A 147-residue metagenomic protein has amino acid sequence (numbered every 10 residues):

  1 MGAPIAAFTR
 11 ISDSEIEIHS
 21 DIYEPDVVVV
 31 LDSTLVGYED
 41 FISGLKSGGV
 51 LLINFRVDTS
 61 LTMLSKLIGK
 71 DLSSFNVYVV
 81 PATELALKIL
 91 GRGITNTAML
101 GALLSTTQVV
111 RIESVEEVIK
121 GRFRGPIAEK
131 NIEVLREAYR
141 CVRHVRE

Functional and structural regions predicted by a protein language model:
M1-E147: Active-site cofactor/cluster-binding pocket
